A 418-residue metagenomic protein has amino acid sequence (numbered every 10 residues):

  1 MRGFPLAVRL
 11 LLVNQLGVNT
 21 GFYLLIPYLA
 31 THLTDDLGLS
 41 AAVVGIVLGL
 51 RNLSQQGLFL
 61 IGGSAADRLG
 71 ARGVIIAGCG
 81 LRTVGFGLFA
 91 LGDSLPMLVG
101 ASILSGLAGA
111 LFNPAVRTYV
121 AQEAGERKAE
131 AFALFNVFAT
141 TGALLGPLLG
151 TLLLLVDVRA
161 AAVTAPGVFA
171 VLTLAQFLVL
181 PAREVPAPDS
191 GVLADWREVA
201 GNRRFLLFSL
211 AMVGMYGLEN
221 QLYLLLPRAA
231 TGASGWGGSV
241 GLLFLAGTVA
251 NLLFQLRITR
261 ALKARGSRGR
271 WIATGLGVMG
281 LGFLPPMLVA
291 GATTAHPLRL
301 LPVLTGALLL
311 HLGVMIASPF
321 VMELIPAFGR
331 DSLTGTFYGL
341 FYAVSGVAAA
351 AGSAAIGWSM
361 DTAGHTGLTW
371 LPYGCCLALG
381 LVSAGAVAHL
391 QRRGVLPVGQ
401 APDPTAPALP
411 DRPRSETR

Functional and structural regions predicted by a protein language model:
M1-P5, L180-A211, P407-R414: Juxtamembrane intracellular "pre-TM" segments in multi-pass secondary transporters
P27-A42, L224-S239: Short amphipathic helix-loop junctions that connect adjacent transmembrane helices in Major Facilitator Superfamily/SLC
Q56-D93: Conserved MFS/SLC helix-loop-helix module at the cytosolic interface between two early adjacent transmembrane helices
L58-G70, L253-R268, M360: Helix-to-loop junctions at the C-terminal end of transmembrane segments in multipass secondary transporters
A101-T141: Cytoplasmic helix-loop-helix junction between adjacent transmembrane helices in 12-TM secondary transporters
L154-G167, W358-G380: A membrane-interface helix-boundary motif in multi-pass transporters
G167-V185, A386-Q391: C-terminal membrane-cytosol helix-exit motif in multi-pass small-molecule transporters
R270-S318: C-terminal transmembrane helical hairpin of 12-TM major facilitator-type secondary transporters
